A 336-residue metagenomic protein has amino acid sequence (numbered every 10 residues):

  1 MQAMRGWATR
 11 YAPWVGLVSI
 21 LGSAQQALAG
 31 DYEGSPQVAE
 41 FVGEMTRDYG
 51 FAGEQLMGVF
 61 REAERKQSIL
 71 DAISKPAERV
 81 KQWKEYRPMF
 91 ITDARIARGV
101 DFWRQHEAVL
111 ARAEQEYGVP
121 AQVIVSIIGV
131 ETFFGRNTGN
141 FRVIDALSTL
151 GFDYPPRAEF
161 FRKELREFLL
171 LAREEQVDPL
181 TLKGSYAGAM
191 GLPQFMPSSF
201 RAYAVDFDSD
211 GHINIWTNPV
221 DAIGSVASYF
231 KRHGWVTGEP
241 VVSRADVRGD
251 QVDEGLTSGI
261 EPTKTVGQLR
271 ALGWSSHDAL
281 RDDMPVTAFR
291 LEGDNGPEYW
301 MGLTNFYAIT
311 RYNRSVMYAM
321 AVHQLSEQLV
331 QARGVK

Functional and structural regions predicted by a protein language model:
Q2-W14: Bacterial N-terminal signal peptides that target proteins for export
G30-E114: An acidic, Gly/Ser/Thr/Pro-rich helix-cap/linker signature
L56-V80, I128-T132, R142-D145, R244-V252: Acidic helix-start/capping segments at beta-turn-to-alpha-helix junctions
E85-S225, K231: Acidic/His-rich structured neighborhood in mature extracellular/periplasmic domains
P179, K183-D294: Flexible, glycine-rich surface segments
V286-K336: C-terminal functional modules
